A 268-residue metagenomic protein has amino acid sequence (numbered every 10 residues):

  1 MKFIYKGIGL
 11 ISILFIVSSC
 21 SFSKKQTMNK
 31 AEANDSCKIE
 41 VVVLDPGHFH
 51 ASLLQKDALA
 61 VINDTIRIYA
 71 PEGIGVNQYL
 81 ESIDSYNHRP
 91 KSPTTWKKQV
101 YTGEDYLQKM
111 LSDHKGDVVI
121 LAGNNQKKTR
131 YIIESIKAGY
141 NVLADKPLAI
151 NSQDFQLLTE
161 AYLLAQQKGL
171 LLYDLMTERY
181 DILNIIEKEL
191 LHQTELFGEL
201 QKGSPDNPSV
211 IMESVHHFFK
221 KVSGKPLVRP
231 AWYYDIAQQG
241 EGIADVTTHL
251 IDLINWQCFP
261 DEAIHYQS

Functional and structural regions predicted by a protein language model:
M1-A33: Bacterial Sec-dependent N-terminal signal peptides
S21-Y140, Q153-L172: N-terminal glycine-/serine-/threonine-rich beta1-alpha1-beta2 phosphate-ribose binding loop of Rossmann-like
I39, G123, K127, I150 (+2 more regions): Conserved aromatic-histidine-acidic binding/catalytic patches
G75, A149-S152, R179-D181: Short gly/pro/ser/thr-enriched loop/turn and capping motifs at secondary-structure boundaries
G139, D145-P147: Short helix/strand-capping hinge loops at secondary-structure junctions that flank key functional elements
P147-L148, F155, T177, G203: Proline- and acidic/polar-enriched loop/turn elements at helix boundaries
K168-L171, E178-S268: Predominantly a Rossmann-like dinucleotide-binding segment in NAD(P)-dependent oxidoreductases
